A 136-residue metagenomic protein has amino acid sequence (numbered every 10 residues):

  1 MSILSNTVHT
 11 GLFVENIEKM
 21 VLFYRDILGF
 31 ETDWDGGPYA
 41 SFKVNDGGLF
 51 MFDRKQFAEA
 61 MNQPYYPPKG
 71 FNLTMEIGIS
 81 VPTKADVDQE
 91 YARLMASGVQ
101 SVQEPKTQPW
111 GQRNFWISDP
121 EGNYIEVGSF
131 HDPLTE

Functional and structural regions predicted by a protein language model:
M1-V8, E31-S118, S129-E136: Vicinal oxygen chelate
G11-N16, P109: Conserved beta-strand-loop-alpha-helix junction that forms the acyl-donor binding cleft
E15-K19, A85-D86: A generic structural signal for alpha-helix starts
K19-D33, G37: N-terminal first-folded block
M20-R25, L94, D119-G122: Conserved active-site tyrosine of GNAT-family acetyltransferases
Y124-V127: Short glycine-/small-residue motifs
